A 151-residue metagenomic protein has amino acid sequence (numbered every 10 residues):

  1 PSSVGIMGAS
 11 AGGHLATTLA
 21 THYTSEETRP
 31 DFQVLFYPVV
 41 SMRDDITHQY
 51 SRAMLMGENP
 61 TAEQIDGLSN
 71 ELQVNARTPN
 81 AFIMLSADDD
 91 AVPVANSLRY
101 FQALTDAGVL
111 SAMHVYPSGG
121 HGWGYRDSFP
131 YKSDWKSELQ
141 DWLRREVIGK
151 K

Functional and structural regions predicted by a protein language model:
P1-H48, I65-D66: Primarily recognizes the serine-hydrolase "nucleophile elbow" in alpha/beta-hydrolase and SGNH/GDSL folds
V4, A81, S111: Hydrophobic anchor at the start of a short beta-strand that flanks the dinucleotide cofactor-binding loop
V34-F36, F82-M84, H114: Hydrophobic/aromatic beta-strand patches that form the interior of the parallel beta-sheet core in alpha/beta enzyme
P38-Q73, P79: Mobile cap/lid helix-loop segments that gate and shape the active-site cleft of serine hydrolases
R77, F82-L85, D89: Short beta-strand/loop motif that positions the catalytic acidic residue of the alpha/beta-hydrolase fold
A87-D90, S118-G120: Acidic beta-to-alpha connecting loop that harbors the catalytic carboxylate
D90-R99: Conserved alpha/beta-hydrolase "acid-adjacent" motif
L98-K151: C-terminal catalytic histidine-bearing segment of alpha/beta-hydrolase fold enzymes
